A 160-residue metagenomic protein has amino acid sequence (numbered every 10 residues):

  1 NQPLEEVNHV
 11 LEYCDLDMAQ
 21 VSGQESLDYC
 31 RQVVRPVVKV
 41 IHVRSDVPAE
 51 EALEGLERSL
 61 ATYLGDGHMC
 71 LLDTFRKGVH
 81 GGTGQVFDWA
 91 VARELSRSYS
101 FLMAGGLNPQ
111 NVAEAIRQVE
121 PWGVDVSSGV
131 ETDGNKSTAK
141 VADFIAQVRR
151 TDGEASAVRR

Functional and structural regions predicted by a protein language model:
N1-M103, T151-D152: Conserved anion-binding
E5, D28, Q110-N111, N135-K136: Residues that form or flank phosphate/diphosphate-binding pockets in enzymes that use nucleotide phosphates
L16, P121-V124: Proline-aspartate-enriched helix->loop->beta-strand connector
C30-R35, I116, S127-R160: C-terminal helical cap(s) of enzyme catalytic domains, especially alpha/beta-barrels
V38, G82, V112, W122 (+1 more regions): Active-site-adjacent structural elements that line small-molecule/cofactor binding pockets in enzymes
A92, P109-V112, V141: A general structural signal for well-ordered alpha-helical segments in protein cores
S98, L102-E120, E131: A C-terminal functional module that forms or caps the active site or interfaces directly with catalytic machinery
